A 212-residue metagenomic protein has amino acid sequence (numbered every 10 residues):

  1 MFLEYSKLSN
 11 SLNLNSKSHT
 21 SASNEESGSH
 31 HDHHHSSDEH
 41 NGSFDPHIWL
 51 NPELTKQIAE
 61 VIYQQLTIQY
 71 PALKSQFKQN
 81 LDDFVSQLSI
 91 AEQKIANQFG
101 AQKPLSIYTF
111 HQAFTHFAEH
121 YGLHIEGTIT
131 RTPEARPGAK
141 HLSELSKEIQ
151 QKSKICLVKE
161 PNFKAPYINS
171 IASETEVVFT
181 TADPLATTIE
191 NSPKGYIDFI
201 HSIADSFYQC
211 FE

Functional and structural regions predicted by a protein language model:
M1-E212: Extracytoplasmic metal-acquisition and chelation regions
